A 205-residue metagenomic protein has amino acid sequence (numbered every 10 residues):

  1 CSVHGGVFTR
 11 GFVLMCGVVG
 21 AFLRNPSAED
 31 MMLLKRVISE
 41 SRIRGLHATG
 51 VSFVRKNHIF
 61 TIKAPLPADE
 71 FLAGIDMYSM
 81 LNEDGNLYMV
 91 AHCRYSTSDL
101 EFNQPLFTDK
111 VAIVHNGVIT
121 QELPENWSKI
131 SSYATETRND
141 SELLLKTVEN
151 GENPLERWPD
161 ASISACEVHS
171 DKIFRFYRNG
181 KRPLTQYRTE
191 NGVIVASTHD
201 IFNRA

Functional and structural regions predicted by a protein language model:
C1-L14: Short, Lys/Arg-enriched N-terminal segments with co-localized hydrophobic residues within the first ~10-30 amino acids
G11-A205: Conserved short alpha-helical segments that host acidic/polar catalytic motifs at enzyme active sites
